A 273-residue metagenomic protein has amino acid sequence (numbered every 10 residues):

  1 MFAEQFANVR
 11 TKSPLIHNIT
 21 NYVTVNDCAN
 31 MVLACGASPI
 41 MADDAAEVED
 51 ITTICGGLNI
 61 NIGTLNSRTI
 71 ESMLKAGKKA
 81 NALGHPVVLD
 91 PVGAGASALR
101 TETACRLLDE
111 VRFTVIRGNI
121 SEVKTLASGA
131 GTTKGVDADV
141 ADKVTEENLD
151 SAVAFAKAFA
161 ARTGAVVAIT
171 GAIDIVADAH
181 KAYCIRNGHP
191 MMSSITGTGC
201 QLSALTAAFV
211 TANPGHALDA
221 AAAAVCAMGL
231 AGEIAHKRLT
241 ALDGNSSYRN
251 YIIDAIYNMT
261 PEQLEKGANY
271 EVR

Functional and structural regions predicted by a protein language model:
M1-M41: Glycine-rich phosphate/adenosyl-contacting loop at the front of the ribokinase-like
C28-M31, S203-V210, A221-A224, I252 (+1 more regions): Buried hydrophobic packing segments
M31-L89: Active-site cofactor/substrate anionic-group-binding motifs, chiefly glycine- and Lys/Arg-rich phosphate-binding loops
T69-G118: Glycine/small-residue-rich loop that forms an oxyanion/phosphate-binding "nest" at active or ligand-binding sites
R100-A182: Conserved phosphate/ATP/ADP-binding segment of small-molecule kinases
I185-T196: Short pre-catalytic strand/loop immediately N-terminal to key active-site residues, enriched for Gly-Thr
T196, T206-Y248: Conserved post-catalytic alpha-helical subdomain immediately downstream of the catalytic base and nucleotide-binding
L230-R273: Charged C-terminal helix
